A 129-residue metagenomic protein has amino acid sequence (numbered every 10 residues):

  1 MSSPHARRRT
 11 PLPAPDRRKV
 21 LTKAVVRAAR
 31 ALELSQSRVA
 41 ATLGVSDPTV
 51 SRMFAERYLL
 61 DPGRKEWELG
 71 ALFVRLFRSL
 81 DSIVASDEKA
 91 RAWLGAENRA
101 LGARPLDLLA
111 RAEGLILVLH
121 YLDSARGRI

Functional and structural regions predicted by a protein language model:
M1-I129: Non-transmembrane "mature" sequence context
